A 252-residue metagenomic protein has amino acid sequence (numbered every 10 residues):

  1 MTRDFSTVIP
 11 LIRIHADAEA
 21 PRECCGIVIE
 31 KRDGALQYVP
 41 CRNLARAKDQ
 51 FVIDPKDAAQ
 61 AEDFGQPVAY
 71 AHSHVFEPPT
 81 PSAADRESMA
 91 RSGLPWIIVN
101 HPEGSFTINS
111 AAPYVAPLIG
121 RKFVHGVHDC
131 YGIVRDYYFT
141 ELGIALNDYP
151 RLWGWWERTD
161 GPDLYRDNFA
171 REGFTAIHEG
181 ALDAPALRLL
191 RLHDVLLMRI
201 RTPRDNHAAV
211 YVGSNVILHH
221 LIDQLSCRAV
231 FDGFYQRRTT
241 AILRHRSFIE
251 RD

Functional and structural regions predicted by a protein language model:
M1-P67, F76-P113: Conserved beta-strand-loop surface patch within small alpha/beta domains used for substrate/adaptor or ligand engagement
L118-V124: Second-shell loop/turn segments in exported
V124-E141: Active-site nucleophilic cysteine motif
G143-W156: Short acidic alpha-helical/loop segments enriched in Asp/Glu that coordinate divalent cations
G154-S226: ...with weaker cross-activation on analogous glycine-rich loops/strands in unrelated enzymes
A229-D252: Glycine- and charge-enriched low-complexity intrinsically disordered segments
